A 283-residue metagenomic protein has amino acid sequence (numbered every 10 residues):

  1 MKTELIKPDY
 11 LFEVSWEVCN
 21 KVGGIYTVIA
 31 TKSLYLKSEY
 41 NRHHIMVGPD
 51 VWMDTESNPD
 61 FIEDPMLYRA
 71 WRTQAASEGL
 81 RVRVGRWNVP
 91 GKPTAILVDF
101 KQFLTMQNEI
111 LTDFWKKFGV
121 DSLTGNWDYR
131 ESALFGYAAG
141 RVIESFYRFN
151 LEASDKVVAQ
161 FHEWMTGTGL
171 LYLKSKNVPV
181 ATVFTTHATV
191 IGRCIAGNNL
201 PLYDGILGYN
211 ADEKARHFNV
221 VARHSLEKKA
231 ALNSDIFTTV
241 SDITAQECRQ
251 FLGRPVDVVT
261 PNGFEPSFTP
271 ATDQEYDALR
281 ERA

Functional and structural regions predicted by a protein language model:
M1-A283: Catalytic cores of nucleotide-sugar-dependent glycosyltransferases that transfer UDP/GDP/TDP-activated
